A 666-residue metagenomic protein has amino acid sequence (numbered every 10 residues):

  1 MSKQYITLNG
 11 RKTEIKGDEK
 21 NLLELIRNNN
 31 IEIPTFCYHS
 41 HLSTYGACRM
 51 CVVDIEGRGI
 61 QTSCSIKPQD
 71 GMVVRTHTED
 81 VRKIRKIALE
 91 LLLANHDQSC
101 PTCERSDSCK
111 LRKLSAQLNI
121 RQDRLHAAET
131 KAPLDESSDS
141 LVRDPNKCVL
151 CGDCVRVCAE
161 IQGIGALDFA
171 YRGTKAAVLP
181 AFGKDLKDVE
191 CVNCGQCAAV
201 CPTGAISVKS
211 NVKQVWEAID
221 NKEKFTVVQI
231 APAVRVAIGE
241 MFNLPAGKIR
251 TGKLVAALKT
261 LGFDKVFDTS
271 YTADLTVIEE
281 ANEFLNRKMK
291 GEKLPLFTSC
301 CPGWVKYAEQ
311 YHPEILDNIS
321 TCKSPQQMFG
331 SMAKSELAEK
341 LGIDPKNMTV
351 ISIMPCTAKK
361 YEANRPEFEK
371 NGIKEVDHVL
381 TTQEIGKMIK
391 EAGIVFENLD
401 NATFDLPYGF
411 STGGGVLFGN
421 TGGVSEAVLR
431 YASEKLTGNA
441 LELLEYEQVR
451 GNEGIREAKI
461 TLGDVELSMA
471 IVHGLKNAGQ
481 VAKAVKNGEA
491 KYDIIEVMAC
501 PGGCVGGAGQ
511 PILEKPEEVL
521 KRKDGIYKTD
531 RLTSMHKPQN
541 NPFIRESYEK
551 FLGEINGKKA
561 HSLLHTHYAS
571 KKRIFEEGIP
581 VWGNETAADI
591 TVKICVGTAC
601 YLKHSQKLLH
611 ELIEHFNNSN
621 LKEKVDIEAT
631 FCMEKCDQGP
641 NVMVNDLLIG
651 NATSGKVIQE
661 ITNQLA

Functional and structural regions predicted by a protein language model:
M1-S2, A666: Short, Lys/Arg-enriched, disordered terminal segments
S2, D139, D637-Q638: Short loop/turn microsegments at loop-to-beta-strand junctions
S2-R11: Eukaryote-biased recognition of intrinsically disordered, low-complexity regulatory segments
G10-E14, C100, P133, R143 (+4 more regions): A generic structural signal for short
I15-V73, H77, V81, K209-A666: Iron-sulfur-associated redox domains of electron-transfer enzymes in respiratory and anaerobic energy metabolism
R49-N193, A199, I206-F225, L647-A666: Fe-S ferredoxin-like electron-transfer domains and their immediately adjacent linker/connector regions across
